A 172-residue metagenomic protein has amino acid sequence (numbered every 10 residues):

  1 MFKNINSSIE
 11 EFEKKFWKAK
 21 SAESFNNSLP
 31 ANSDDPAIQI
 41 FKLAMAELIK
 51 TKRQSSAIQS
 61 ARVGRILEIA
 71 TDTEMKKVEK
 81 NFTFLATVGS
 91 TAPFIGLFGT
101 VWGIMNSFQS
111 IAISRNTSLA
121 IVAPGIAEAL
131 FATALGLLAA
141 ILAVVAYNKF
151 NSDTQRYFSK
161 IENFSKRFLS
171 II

Functional and structural regions predicted by a protein language model:
N6-F98, N106-S118, V145-I172: Predominantly long cytosolic amphipathic alpha-helical stalk/bundle segments
L97-T100, A140: General alpha-helical segment detector with a strong preference for membrane-spanning helices and helix-boundary regions
G103: Hydrophobic positions on the alpha1 helix immediately C-terminal to the Walker A/P-loop
A129-A143: Hydrophobic alpha-helical transmembrane segments of polytopic membrane proteins
